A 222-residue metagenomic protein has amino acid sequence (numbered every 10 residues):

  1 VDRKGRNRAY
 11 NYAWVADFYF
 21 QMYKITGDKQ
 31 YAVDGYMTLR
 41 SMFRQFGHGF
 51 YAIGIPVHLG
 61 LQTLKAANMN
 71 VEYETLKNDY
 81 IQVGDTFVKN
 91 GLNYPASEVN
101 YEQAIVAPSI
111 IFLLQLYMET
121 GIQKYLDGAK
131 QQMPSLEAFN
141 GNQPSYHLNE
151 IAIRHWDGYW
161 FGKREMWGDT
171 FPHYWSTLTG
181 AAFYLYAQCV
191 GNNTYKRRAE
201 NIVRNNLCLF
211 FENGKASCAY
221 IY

Functional and structural regions predicted by a protein language model:
V1-Y222: Catalytic domains of carbohydrate-active enzymes that cleave complex glycans
